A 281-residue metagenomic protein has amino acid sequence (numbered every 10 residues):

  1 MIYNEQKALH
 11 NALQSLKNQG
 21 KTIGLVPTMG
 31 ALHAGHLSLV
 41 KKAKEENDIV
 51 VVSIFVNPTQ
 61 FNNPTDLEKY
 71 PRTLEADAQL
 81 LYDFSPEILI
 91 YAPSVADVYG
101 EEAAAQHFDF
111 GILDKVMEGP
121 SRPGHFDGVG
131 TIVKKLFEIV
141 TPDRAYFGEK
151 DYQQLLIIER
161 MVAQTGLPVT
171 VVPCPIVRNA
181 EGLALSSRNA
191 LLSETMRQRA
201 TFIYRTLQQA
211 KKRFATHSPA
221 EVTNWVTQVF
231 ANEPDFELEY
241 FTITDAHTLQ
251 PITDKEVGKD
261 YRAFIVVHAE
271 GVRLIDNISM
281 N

Functional and structural regions predicted by a protein language model:
I2-D235, T244, T248, G271 (+1 more regions): Nucleotidyltransferase catalytic core that binds NTPs
I49, D260-R262: Structural motif
L238-V257, F264: A conserved acidic, glycine/proline-rich C-terminal tail/linker
R262-F264, H268-N281: Generic C-terminus detector
